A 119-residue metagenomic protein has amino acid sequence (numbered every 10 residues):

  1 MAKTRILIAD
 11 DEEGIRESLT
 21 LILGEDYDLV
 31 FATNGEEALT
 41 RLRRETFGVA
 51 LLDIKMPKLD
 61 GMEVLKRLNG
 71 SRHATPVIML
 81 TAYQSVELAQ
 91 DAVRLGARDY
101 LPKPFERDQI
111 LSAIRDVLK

Functional and structural regions predicted by a protein language model:
E13-V30: Two-component/phosphorelay signaling modules centered on CheY-like receiver
F31-V49, G70: Acidic, metal-coordinating helix/loop segments flanking the phosphotransfer/catalytic sites of two-component signaling
N34-E37, K58-E63, Q84: Acidic catalytic/metal-coordinating carboxylates
T40, M62-H73, D91: Short amphipathic alpha-helix used as the core "switch/output" element in two-component signaling
Y83-Q84, L95: Short, conserved "switch-loop" micro-motifs in signal-transduction and mechanochemical regulators
E87, F105-I114: C-terminal output helix
